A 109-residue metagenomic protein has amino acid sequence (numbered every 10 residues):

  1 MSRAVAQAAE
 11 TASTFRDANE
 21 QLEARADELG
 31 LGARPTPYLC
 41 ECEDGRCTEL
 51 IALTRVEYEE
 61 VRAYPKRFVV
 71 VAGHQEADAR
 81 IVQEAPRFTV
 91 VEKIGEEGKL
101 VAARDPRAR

Functional and structural regions predicted by a protein language model:
M1-R109: Polybasic/polar functional segments that serve as interface/processing modules
